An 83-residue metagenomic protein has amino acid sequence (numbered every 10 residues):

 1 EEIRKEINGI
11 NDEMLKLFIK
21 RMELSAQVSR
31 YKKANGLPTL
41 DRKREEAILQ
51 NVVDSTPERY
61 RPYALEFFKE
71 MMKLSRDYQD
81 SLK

Functional and structural regions predicted by a protein language model:
E1-K83: Domain-level signature for soluble enzymes in the chorismate/prephenate branch of the shikimate pathway
